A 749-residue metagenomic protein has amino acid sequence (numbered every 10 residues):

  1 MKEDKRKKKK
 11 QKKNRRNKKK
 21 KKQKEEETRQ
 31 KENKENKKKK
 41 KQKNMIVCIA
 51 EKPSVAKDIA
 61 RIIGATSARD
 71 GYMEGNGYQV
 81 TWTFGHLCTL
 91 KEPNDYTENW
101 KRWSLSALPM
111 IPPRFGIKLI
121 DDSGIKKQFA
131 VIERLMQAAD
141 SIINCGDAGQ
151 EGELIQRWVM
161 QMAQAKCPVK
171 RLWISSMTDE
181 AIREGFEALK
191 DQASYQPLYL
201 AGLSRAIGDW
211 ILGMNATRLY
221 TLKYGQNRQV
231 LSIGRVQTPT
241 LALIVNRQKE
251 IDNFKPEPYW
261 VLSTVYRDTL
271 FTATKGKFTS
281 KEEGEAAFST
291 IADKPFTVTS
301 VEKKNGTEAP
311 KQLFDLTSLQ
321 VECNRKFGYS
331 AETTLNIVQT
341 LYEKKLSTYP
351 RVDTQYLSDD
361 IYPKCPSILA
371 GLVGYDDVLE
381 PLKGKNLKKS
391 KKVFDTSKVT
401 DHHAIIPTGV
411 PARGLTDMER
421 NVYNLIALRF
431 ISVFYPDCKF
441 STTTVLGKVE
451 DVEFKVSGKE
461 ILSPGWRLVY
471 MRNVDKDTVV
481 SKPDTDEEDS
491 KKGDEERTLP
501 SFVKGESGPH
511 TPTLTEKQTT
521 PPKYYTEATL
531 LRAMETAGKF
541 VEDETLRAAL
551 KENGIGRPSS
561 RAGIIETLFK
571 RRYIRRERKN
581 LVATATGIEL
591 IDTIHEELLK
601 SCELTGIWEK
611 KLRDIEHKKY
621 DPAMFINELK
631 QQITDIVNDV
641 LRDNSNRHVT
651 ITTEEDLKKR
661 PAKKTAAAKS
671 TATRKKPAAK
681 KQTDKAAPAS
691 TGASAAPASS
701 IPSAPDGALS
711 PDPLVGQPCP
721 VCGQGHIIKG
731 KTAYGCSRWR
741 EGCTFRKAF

Functional and structural regions predicted by a protein language model:
M1-Q42: Acidic, glutamate-rich low-complexity segments that are typically intrinsically disordered and often form long
K2, R16, K43-W210, M214 (+3 more regions): Intrinsically disordered, low-complexity regulatory segments
R16, N44-V47, I125, M162 (+4 more regions): Basic, low-complexity terminal or inter-domain segments flanking catalytic cores
M45, G146-A148, N227-V230, K303-Q312 (+4 more regions): Conserved short loop/turn motifs at secondary-structure junctions
F115-I142, L243-I244, E322-C323, L425-I431 (+1 more regions): Phosphate-interacting basic helix/loop segments used at nucleotide- and nucleic-acid interfaces
Q137, D179-W260, T264-Y266, K303-T307: C-terminal or mid-to-C-terminal helical accessory/interaction module adjacent to the motor/catalytic core
K281-F314, Q320: Metal- or metallocofactor-binding catalytic centers and their adjacent structured scaffolds across diverse enzyme
